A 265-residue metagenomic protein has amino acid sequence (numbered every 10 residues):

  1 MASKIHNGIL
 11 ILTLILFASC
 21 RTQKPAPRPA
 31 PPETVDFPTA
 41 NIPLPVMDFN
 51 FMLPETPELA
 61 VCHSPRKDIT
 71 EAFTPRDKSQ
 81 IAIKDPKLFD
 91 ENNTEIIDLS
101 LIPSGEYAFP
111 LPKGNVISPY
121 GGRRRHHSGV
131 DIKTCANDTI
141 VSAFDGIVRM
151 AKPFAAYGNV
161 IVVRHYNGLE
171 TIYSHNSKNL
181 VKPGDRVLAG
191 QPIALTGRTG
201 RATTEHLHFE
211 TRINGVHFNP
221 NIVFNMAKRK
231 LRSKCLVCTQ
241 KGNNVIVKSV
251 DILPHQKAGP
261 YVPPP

Functional and structural regions predicted by a protein language model:
M1-I9: Bacterial N-terminal signal peptides that target proteins for export
A2, C20-P119, K230-P265: Polar/charged, compositionally biased leader and regulatory segments
K4, R21, T204-H206: Intrinsically disordered, low-complexity regions enriched for glutamine and histidine
I9-F17: Bacterial N-terminal signal peptides
P103-V237, N243: Catalytic cores of peptidoglycan-degrading enzymes
